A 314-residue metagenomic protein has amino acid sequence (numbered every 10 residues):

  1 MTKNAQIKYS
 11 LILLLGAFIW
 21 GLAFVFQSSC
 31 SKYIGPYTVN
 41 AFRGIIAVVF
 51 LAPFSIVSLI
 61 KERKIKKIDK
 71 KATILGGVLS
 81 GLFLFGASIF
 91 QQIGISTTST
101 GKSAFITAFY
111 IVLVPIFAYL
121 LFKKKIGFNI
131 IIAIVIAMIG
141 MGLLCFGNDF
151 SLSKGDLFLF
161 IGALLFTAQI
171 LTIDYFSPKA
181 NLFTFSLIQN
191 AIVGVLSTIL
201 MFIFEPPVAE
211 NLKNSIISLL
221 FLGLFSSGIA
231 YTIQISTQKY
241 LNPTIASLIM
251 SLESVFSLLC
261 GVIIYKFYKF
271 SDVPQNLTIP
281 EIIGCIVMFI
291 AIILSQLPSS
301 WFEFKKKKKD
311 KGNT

Functional and structural regions predicted by a protein language model:
M1-N40, D149-Y175, S218, D310-T314: Glycine-/small-residue-enriched transmembrane alpha-helix faces in small-molecule transporters and effluxers
K8-F18, K64-F90, K154-G162, E210-I229 (+2 more regions): Loop-to-transmembrane-helix transition segments
A17, A41-F42, S103-F109, I173-G194 (+1 more regions): Helix-helix packing/entry segments at the starts of transmembrane helices
A23-F24, A52, L59-S103, T107 (+2 more regions): Specific transmembrane alpha-helical segments of multi-pass solute transporters/efflux pumps, especially DMT/EamA
S29, Y33, A47-D69, I136-L152 (+3 more regions): Membrane-interface helix-cap regions at the ends of transmembrane helices in multi-pass membrane proteins
Y33-G86, L113-F117, L165-T172, S186-E205 (+1 more regions): Transmembrane alpha-helices of multi-pass small-molecule transport proteins
G44, A52, L59, S215 (+2 more regions): C-terminal-most transmembrane helix of multi-pass membrane proteins
L75, T107, K123-G140, L152-F158 (+2 more regions): Loop-to-transmembrane alpha-helix entry segments
